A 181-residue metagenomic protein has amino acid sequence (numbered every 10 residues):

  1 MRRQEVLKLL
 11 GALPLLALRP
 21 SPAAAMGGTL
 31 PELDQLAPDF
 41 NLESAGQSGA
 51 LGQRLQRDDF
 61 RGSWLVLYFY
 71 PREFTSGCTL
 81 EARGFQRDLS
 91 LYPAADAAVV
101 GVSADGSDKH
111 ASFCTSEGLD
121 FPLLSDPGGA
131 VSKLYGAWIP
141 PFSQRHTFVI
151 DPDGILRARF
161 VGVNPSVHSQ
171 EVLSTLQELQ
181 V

Functional and structural regions predicted by a protein language model:
E5-A25: N-terminal export signals
P38, W64, Q144-H146: Short loop/turn microsegments at loop-to-beta-strand junctions
N41-W64: A short beta-strand-turn-helix
F69-R87: Conserved redox-active cysteine motifs that mediate thiol-disulfide chemistry, especially di-cysteine Cys-X(1-2)-Cys
A82-G101: Conserved helix-turn-beta segment immediately C-terminal to the redox Cys motif in thioredoxin-like folds
V100, A111-H146: Short, internal strand/loop/helix patches that form the active-site neighborhood or redox-interaction surface
H146-V181: Thiol-/selenol-based redox modules, centered on thioredoxin-like and closely related oxidoreductase domains
